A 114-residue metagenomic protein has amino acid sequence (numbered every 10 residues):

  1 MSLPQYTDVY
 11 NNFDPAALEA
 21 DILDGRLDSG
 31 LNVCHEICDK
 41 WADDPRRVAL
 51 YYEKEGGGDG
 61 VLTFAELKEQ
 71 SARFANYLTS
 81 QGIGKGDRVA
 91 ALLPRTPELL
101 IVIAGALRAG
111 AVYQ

Functional and structural regions predicted by a protein language model:
M1-D24: N-terminal presequences and immediately downstream first alpha-helices
S2-V9, D28-L50: A short N-terminal helical cap/helix-turn-helix that marks the beginning of AMP-binding/adenylate-forming
D24, D28, F64: Short gly/ser-rich anion-binding loops that grip negatively charged ligand groups
R46-A104: Conserved AMP-binding/adenylate-forming core of the ANL superfamily
L107: Anion (oxyanion) recognition and catalysis
G110: Structured binding elements
